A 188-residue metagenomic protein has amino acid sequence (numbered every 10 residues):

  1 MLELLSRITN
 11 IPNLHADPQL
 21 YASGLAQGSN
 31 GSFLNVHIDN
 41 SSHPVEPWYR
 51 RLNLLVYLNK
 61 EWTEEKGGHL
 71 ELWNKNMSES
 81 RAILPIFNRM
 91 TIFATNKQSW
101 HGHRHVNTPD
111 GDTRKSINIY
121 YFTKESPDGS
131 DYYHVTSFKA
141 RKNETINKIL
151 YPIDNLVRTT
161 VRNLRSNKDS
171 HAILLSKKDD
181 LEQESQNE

Functional and structural regions predicted by a protein language model:
M1-Y21, S185-Q186: Signature of the catalytic double-stranded beta-helix
I8, N35-S42: Short acidic (Asp/Glu) patches
N13-Q19, Q27, P47-R50, W62: Acidic, glycine-rich loop-and-strand cores that form catalytic or ligand-binding grooves in diverse globular domains
Q19-G24, R104-N107: Acidic carboxylate-rich catalytic motifs and surrounding loops in phosphoryl-/glycosyl-chemistry enzymes
Y21-L34: Beta-rich nucleic-acid/ligand-interaction surfaces
G24, N53, S116: Amphipathic alpha-helical recognition patches that constitute DNA-binding helices
G31, S41-R50, N59-E188: Catalytic core of Fe(II)/2-oxoglutarate
